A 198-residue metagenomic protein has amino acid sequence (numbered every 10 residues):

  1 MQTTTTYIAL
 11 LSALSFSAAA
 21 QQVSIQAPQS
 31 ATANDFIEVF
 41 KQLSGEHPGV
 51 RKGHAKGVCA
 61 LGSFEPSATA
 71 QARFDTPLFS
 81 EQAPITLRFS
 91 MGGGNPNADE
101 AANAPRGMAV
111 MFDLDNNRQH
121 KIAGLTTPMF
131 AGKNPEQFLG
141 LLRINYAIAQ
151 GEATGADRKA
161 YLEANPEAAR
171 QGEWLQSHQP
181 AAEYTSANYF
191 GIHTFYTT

Functional and structural regions predicted by a protein language model:
M1-A20: Gram-negative bacterial Sec-dependent N-terminal signal peptides
Q21-T198: Active-site-adjacent core segments of small-molecule enzymes
